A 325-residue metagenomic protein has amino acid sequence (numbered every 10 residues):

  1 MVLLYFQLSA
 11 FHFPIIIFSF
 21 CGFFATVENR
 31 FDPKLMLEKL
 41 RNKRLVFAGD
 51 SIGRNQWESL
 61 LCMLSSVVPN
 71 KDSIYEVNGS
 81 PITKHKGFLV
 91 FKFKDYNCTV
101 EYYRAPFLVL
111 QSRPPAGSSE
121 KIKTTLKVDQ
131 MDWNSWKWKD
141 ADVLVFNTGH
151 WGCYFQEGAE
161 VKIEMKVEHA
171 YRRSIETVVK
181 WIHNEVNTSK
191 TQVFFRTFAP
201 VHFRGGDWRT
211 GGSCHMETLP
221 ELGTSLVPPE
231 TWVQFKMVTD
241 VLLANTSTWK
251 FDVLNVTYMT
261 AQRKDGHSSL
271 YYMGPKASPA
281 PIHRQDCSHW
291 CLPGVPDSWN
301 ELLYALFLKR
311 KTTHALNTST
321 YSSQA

Functional and structural regions predicted by a protein language model:
M1-A325: A compositional signature for long Ser/Thr(±Pro)-rich, low-complexity
